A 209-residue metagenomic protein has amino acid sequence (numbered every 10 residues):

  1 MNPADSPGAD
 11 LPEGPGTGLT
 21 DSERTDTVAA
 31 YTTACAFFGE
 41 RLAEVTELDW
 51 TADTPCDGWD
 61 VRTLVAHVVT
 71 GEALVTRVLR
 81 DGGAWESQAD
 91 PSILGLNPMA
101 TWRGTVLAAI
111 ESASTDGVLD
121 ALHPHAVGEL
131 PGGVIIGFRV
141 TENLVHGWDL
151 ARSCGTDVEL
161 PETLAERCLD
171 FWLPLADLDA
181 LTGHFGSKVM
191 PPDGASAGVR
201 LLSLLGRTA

Functional and structural regions predicted by a protein language model:
N2-F37, E44-D57, A73, R77-A209: Structured surface interface patches that mediate subunit assembly and partner/cofactor docking
L64: N-terminal cationic and glycine-rich segments that engage phosphates or anionic surfaces
V68: Glycine-rich loop at the start of a catalytic domain that most often binds anionic cofactors/ligands
